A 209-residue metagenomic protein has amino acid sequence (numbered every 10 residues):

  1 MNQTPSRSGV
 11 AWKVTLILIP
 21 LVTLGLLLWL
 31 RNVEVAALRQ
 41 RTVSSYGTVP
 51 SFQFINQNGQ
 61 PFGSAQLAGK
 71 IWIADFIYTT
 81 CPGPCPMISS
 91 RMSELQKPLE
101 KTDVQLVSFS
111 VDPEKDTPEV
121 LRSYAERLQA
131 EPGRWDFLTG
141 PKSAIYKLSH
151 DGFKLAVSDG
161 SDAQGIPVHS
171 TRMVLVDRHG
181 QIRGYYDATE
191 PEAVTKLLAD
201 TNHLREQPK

Functional and structural regions predicted by a protein language model:
M1-S51, P208-K209: N-terminal targeting signals for export/organelle localization
V49-P50, W72, S170-R172: Short loop/turn microsegments at loop-to-beta-strand junctions
Q53-F54, L175: Hydrophobic beta-strand positions
F62-M92: Short active-site neighborhood of thiol/selenol oxidoreductases, capturing the structured segment around
S89-L148: Structural microenvironment flanking redox-active thiols in thiol-disulfide oxidoreductases
W135, Y146, F153-D159, P167-V174: Structural micro-motif
S161-K209: Thiol-/selenol-based redox modules, centered on thioredoxin-like and closely related oxidoreductase domains
